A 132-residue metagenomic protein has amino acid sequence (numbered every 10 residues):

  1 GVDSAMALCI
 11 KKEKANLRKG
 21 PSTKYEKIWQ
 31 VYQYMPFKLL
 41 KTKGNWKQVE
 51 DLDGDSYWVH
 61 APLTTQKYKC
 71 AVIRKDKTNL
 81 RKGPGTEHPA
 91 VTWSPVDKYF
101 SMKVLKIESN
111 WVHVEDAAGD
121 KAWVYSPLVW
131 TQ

Functional and structural regions predicted by a protein language model:
G1-K19, W29-Q33, L40-K43, E50-L52 (+5 more regions): SH3-family beta-barrel domains
S22: Second-shell loop/turn segments in exported
